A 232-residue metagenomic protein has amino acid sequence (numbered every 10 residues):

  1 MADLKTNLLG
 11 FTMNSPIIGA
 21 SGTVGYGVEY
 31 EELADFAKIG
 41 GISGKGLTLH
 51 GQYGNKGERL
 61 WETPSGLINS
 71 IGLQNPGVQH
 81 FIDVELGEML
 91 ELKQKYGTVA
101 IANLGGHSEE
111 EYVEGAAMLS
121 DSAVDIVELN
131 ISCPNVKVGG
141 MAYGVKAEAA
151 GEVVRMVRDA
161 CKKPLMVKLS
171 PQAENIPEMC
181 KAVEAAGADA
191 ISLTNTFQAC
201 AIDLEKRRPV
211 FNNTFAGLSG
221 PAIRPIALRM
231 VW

Functional and structural regions predicted by a protein language model:
M1-A100, G105-E110: N-terminal capping/small domains of soluble enzymes
K95, H107-W232: Alpha/beta enzyme core
